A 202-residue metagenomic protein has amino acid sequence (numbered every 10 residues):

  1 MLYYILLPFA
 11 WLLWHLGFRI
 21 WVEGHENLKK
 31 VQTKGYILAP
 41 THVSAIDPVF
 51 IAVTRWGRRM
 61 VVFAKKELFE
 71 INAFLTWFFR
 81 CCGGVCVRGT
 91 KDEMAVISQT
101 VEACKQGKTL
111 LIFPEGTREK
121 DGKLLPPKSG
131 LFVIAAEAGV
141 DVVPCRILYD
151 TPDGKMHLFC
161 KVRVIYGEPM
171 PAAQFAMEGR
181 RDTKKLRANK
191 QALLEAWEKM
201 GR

Functional and structural regions predicted by a protein language model:
Y3-F18, T76, R80-G83: Short hydrophobic helices that act as membrane-entry/anchoring signals
L6, E70-F74, P152-G154: Short, glycine/polar-rich helix-capping loops at beta-to-alpha or helix-loop-helix junctions that flank or form
A10-H42: Helix-to-loop junction immediately C-terminal to a conserved catalytic motif
L13-H15, R55, F79, A103 (+1 more regions): A generic structural signal for well-ordered alpha-helical segments
R19-E23, K91-V96: Glycine-rich, highly charged phosphate/nucleotide-binding loops
V22, F78-F79, V142, Y166: Structural signal for hydrophobic
K30-K91: Catalytic core of membrane glycerolipid acyltransferases/transacylases, capturing the structured, soluble-facing
A95-R202: Non-catalytic C-terminal accessory region of glycerolipid acyltransferases and related lyso-lipid remodeling enzymes
